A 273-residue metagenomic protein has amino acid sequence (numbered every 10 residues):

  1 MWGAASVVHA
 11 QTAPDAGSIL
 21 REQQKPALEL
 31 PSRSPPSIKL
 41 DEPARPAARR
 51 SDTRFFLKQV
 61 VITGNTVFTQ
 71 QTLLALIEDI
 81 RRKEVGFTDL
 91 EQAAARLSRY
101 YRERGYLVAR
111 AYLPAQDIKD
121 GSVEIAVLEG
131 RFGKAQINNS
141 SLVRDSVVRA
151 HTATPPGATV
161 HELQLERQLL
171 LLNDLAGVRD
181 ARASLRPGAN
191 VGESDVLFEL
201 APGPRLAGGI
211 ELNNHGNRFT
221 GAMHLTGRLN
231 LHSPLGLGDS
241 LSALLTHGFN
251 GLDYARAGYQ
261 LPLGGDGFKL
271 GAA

Functional and structural regions predicted by a protein language model:
A4-A10: Sec/Tat signal peptide C-region and signal peptidase I cleavage site
Q11-G216, R228, L244-R256, Q260: Periplasmic polypeptide-binding modules associated with outer-membrane biogenesis and secretion
D180, L237-G238: Short amphipathic alpha-helical segments with coiled-coil-like heptad repeat character
G208-I210, D239-A243, F268-A272: Transmembrane beta-strands of outer-membrane beta-barrel proteins
T220-M223: Short glycine/proline-enriched turns and hinge-like loops at secondary-structure junctions
L225-P234, D253-A272: Feature captures outer-membrane beta-barrel proteins of Gram-negative bacteria and organelles
